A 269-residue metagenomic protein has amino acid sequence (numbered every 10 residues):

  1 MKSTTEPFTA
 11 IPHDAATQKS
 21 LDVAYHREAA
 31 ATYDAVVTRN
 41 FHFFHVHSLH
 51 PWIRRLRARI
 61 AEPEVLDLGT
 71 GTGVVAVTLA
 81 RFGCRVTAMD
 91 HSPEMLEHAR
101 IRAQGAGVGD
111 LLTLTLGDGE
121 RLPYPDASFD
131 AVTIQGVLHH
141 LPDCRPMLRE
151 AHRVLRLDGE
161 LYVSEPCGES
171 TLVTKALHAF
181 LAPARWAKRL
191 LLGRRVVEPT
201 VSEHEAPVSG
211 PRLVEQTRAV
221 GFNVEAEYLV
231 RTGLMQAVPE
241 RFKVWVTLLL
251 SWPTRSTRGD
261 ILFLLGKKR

Functional and structural regions predicted by a protein language model:
K2-I60, T78, H98: Conserved class I S-adenosyl-L-methionine
E62-E64: Nucleotide donor/acceptor-binding cores
L66, T72-R121: Class I SAM-dependent methyltransferase SAM/SAH-binding core
E120-A131: A short acidic, Gly/Pro-enriched loop at the edge of an enzyme's catalytic core that lines a small-molecule cofactor
A131-P142: A short SAM/SAH-binding and catalytic strip from SAM-dependent methyltransferases
R145-L157: A short glycine-rich, Lys/Arg-flanked "PGG" loop and its adjoining helix->strand segment in the class I
Y162-R189: Conserved class I S-adenosyl-L-methionine
E205, G210-A219, V224-R269: A C-terminal cap/extension of S-adenosyl-L-methionine-dependent methyltransferases that defines the acceptor-substrate
